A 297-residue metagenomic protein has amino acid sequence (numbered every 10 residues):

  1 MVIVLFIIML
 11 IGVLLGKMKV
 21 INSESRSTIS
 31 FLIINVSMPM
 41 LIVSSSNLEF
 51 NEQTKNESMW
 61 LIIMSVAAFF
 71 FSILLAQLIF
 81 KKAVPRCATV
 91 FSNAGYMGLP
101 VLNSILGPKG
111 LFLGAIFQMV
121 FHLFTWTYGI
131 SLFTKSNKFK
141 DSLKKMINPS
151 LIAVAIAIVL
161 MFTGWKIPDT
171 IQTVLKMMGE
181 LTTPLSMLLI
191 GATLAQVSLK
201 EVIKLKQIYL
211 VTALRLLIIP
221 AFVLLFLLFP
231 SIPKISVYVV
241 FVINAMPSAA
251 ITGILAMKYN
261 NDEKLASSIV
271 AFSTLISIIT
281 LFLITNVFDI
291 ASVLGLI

Functional and structural regions predicted by a protein language model:
M1-I297: Alpha-helical transmembrane segments of multi-pass small-molecule/ion transporters
